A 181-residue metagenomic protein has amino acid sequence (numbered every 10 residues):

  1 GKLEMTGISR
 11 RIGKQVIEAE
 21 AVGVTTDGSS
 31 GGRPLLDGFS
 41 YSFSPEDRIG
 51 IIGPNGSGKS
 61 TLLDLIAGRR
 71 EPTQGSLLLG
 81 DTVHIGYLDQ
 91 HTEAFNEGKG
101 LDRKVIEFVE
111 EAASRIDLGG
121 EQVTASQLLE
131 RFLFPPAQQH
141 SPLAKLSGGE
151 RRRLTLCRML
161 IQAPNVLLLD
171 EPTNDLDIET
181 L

Functional and structural regions predicted by a protein language model:
M5, S9-L181: ABC ATP-binding cassette signature C-motif
